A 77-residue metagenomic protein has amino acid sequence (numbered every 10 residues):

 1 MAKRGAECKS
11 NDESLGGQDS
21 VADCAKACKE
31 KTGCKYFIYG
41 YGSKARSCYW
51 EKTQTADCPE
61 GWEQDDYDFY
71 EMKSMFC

Functional and structural regions predicted by a protein language model:
M1-C77: Extracellular disulfide-rich cysteine clusters
